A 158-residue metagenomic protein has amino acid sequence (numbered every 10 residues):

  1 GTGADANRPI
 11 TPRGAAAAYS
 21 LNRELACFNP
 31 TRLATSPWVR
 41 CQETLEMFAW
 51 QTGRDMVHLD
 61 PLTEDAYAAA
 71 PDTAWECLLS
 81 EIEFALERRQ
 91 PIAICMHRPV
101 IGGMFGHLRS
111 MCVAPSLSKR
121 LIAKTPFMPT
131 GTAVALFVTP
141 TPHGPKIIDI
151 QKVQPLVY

Functional and structural regions predicted by a protein language model:
G1-A70, G102, H107-L108, C112-P115 (+2 more regions): Active-site-proximal alpha-helix that buttresses catalytic centers in soluble enzyme cores
A17-S20, C77-E81: Well-ordered alpha-helical segments embedded in enzymatic catalytic cores
A70-C77: Short, surface-exposed amphipathic charged segments that create phosphate/polyanion-binding patches used for binding
I82-G144: Active-site-adjacent alpha-helix immediately C-terminal to a catalytic or transition-state-stabilizing loop
R120-L121, H143-Y158: C-terminal/domain-terminus segments
